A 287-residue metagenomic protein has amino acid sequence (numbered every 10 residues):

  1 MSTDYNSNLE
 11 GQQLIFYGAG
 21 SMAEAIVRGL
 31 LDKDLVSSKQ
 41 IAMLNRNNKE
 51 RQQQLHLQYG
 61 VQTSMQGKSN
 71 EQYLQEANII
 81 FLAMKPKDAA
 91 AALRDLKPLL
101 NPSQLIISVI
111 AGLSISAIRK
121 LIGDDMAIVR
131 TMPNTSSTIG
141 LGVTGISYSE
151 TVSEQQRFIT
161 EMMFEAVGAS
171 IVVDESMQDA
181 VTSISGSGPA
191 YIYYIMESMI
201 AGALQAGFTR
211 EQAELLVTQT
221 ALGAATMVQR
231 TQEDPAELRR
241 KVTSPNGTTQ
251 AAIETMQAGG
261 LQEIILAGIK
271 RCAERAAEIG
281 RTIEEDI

Functional and structural regions predicted by a protein language model:
M1-Q75, G142, L204-Q205: NAD(P)+-binding Rossmann beta1-loop-alpha1 motif at the extreme N-terminus of oxidoreductases
S2-E10, T218, L222-I287: NAD(P)-dependent Rossmann-like dehydrogenase/reductase catalytic/cofactor-binding core
I26, L30, Q52-L55, A92-L96 (+2 more regions): Hydrophobic packing residues within well-ordered alpha-helices of enzyme cores
S37-I41, P102-Q104, A127, E211: Short acidic capping loops at alpha-helix termini that bridge into adjacent secondary structure
I41, Q52, Y73, I118 (+3 more regions): Small-residue helix-packing motif on alpha-helices
L57-Y59, S69-I146: Rossmann-like NAD(P)(H) cofactor-binding subdomain of soluble oxidoreductases
A117-A127, V143-A180, Y193-R230: Internal alpha-helical scaffold of NAD(P)-dependent oxidoreductase catalytic cores
